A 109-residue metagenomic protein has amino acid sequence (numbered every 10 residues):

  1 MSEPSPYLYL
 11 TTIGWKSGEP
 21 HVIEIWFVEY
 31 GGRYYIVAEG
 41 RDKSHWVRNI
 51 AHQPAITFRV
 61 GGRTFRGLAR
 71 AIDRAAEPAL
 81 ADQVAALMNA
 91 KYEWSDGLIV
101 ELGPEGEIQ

Functional and structural regions predicted by a protein language model:
M1-E3, Q109: Short, low-complexity, intrinsically disordered N-terminal peptides in bacterial proteins
S2, V28, E93-W94: Extracellular/periplasmic catalytic domains that process cell-envelope and extracellular macromolecules
S5-E39, I56: Short beta-strand segments
R41-I108: Short, structured beta-strand-loop surface elements
